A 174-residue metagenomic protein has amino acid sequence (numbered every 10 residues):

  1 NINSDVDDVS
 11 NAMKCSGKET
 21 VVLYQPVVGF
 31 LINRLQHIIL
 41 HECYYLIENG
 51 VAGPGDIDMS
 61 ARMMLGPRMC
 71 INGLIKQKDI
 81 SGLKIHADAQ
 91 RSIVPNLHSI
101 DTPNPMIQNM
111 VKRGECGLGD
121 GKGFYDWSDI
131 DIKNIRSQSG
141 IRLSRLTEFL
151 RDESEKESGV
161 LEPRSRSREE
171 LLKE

Functional and structural regions predicted by a protein language model:
N1-M13: Rossmann-fold NAD(P)-binding glycine/threonine-rich loop
D7, C15-P26, N49, P54-E174: NAD(P)-dependent Rossmann-like dehydrogenase/reductase catalytic/cofactor-binding core
A12, Y45-L46: Residues within well-ordered alpha helices
Q36-E42: Structural/interface elements that position substrates and couple domains in central-metabolism enzymes
H37, I47-N49: AAA+ ATPase "lid" subdomain C-terminal helix
